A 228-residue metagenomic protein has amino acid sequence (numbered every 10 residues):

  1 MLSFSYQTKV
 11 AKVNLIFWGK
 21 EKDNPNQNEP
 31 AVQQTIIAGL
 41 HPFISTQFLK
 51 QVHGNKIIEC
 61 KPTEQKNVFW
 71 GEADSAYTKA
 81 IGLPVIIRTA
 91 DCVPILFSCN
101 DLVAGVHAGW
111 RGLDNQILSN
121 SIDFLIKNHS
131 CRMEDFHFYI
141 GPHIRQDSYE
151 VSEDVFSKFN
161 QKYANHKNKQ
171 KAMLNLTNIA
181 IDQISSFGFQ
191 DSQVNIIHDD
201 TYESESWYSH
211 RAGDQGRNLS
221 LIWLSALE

Functional and structural regions predicted by a protein language model:
M1-E228: Active-site microenvironment for binding and transforming phosphate-containing groups
